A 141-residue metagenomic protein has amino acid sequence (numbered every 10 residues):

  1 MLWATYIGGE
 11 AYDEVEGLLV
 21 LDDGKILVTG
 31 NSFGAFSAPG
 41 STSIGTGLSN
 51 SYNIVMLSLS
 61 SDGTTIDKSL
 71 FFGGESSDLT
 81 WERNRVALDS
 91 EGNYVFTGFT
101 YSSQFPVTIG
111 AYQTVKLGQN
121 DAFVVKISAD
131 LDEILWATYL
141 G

Functional and structural regions predicted by a protein language model:
M1-G141: A sequence-level/structural motif corresponding to short, flexible coil/turn segments enriched in small polar residues
